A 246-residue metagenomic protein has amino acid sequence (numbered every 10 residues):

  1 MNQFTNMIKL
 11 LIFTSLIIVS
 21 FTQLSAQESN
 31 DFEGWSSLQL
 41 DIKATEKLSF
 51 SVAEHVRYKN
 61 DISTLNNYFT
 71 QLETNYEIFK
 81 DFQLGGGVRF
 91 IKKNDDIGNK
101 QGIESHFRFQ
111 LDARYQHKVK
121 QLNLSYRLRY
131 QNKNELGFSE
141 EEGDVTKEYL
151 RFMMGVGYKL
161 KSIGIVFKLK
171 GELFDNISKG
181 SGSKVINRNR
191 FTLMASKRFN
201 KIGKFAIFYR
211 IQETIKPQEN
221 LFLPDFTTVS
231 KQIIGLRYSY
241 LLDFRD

Functional and structural regions predicted by a protein language model:
M1-F32, Y238, L242-D246: Bacterial Sec-dependent N-terminal signal peptides
A26-E28, L40, N60-I62, T74 (+6 more regions): Outer-membrane beta-barrel proteins
Q27-G87, I91-D95: Start-of-domain marker
F32-G34, N66-Y68, S105-F109, D144-L150 (+2 more regions): Residues that define the transmembrane beta-barrel architecture of outer-membrane proteins
L38-I42, L72-Y76, L111-Y115, Y130 (+3 more regions): Residues on the lipid-exposed face of transmembrane beta-strands in outer-membrane beta-barrel proteins
E46-V52, D81-G86, K120-L124, S162-V166 (+2 more regions): Repeated loop/turn-to-beta-strand initiation elements of outer-membrane beta-barrel proteins
N60-D61, N66, G85-F138, F208-I234: Outer-membrane beta-barrel translocator/channel fold
L128-Q218, L242: Outer-membrane beta-barrel transmembrane domain signature
